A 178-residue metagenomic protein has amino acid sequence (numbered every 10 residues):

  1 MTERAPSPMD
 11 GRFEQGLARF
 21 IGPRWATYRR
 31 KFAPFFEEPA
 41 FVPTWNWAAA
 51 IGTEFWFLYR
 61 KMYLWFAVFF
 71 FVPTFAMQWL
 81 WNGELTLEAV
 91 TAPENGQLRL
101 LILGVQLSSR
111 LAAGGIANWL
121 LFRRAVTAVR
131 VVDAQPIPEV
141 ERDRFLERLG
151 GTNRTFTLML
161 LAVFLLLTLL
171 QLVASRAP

Functional and structural regions predicted by a protein language model:
T2-P39, P73, M77-P178: Transmembrane helix recognition focused on a "late"/terminal membrane span
R29-W65: Membrane interfacial helix-start motif at the N-side
F66-F71: Hydrophobic alpha-helical membrane segments of integral membrane proteins
